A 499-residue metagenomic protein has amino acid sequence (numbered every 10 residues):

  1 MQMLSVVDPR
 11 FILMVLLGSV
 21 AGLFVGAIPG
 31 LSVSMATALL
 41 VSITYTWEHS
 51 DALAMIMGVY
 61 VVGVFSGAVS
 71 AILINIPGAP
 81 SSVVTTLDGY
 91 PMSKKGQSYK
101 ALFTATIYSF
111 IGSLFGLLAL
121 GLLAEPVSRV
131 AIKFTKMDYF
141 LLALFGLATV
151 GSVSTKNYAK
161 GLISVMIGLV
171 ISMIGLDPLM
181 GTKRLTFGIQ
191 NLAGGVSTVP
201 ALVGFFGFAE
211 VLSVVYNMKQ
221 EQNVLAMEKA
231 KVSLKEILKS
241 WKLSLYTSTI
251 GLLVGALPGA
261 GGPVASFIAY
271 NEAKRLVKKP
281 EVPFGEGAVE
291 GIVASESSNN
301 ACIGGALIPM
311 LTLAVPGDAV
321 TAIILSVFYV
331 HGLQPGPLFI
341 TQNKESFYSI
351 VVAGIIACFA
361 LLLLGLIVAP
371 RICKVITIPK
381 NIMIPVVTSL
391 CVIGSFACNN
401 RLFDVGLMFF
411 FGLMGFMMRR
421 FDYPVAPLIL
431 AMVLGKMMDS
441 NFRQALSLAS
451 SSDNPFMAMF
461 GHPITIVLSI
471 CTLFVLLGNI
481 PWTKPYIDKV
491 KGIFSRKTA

Functional and structural regions predicted by a protein language model:
M1-A52, K183-A288, C373, L390-F396 (+3 more regions): Helix-loop-helix hairpins and the membrane-proximal interhelical loops of multi-pass alpha-helical transport proteins
S19-V33, G63-N75, V150-T155, S248-A260 (+3 more regions): Transmembrane alpha-helix interface/packing and boundary motifs in multi-pass membrane proteins, characterized by
F24-S34, I72-V83, F115-A119, V254-V264 (+4 more regions): Short helix-coil transition sites and intra-membrane helix breaks within transmembrane domains of multi-pass
V33-I43, I56, A71-P91, L122 (+7 more regions): Re-entrant/interfacial helical elements at transmembrane boundaries that shape and gate the permeation pathway
S50-A54, P91-Y108, K278-G291, A319-A322 (+1 more regions): Membrane-interface alpha-helices at helix entry/exit sites of multi-pass transporters
Y60-A71, A288-L313, G317, P335-L364 (+1 more regions): A structural-propensity feature for long, helix-poor, extended segments
V61-S66, I107-A119, V127, I171 (+3 more regions): Membrane-embedded alpha-helical segments of transport systems, primarily multispan ion/solute transporters
F103-K219, V330-I487: Membrane-embedded alpha-helical modules
